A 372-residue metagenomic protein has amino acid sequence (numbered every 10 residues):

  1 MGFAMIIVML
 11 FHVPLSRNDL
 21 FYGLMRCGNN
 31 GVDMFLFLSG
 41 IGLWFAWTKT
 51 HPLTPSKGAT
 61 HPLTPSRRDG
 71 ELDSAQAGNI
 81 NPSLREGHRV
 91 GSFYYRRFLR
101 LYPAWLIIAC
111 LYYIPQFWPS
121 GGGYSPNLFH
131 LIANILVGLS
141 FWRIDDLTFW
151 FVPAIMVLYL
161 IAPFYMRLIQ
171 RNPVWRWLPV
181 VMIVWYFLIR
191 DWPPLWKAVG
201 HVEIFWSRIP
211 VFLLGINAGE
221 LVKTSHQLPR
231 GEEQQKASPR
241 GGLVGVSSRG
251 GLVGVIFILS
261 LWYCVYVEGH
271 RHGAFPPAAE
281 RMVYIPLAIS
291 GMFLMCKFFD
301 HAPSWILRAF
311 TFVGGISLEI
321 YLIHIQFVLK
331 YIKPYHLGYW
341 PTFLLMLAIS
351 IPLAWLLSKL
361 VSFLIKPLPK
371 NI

Functional and structural regions predicted by a protein language model:
A4, N29-L36, A46-P52, L84 (+5 more regions): Transmembrane alpha-helical segments and their boundary/interface "anchor" motifs in multi-pass integral membrane
A4-F11, R176-R190, F257-L261: Small-polar-interrupted transmembrane alpha-helices in polytopic inner-membrane proteins
I7-S16, F117: Alpha-helical transmembrane segments of multi-pass membrane proteins
C27-N30, F35-L36, G42-T48, A109-G122 (+3 more regions): Hydrophobic alpha-helical segments with transmembrane-like composition
L43-H51, F164-Q170, L214-S225, V267-E268 (+3 more regions): Structural signal for the C-terminal ends of transmembrane alpha-helices and the immediately following loop
K57-A59, R68-G70, A77, R85-G87 (+4 more regions): Glycine-biased, low-complexity coil/linker segments
L188, P194, A198-L214, E220-K223 (+3 more regions): Alpha-helical transmembrane segments and terminal signal-anchor/GPI-anchor hydrophobic tails, characterized by long
S362-I372: Membrane-proximal cytoplasmic C-terminal regulatory module of class A 7TM GPCRs
